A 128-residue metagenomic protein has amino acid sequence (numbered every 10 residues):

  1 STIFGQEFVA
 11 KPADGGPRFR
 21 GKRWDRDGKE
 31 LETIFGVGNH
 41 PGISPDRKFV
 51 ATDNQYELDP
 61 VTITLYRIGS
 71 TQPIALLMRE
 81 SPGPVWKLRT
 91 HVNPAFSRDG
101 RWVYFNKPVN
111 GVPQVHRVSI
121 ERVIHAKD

Functional and structural regions predicted by a protein language model:
S1-D128: Sequence signature of WD/YWTD-type beta-propeller architectures
